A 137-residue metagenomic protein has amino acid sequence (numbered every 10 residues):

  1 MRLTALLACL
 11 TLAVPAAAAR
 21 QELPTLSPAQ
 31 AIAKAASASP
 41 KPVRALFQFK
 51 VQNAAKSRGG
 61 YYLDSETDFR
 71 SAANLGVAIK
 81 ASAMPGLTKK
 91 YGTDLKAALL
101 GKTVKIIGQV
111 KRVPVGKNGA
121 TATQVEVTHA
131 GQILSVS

Functional and structural regions predicted by a protein language model:
M1-T4: Positively charged n-region of N-terminal signal peptides that target proteins for export
L6-A8, A31: Hydrophobic/aromatic residues in well-formed alpha-helices
C9-A17: Hydrophobic h-region of N-terminal signal peptides that target proteins for export in Gram-negative bacteria
A18-S137: OB-fold and OB-like single-stranded nucleic-acid-recognition modules and their adjacent interaction interfaces
